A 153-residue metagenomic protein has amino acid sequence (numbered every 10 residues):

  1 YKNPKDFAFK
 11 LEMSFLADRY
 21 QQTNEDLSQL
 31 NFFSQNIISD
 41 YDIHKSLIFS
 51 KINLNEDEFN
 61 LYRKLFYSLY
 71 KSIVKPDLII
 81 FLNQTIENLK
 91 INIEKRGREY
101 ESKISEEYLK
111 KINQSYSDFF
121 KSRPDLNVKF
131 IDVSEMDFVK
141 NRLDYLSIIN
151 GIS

Functional and structural regions predicted by a protein language model:
Y1-Y67: ATP-dependent small-molecule kinase phosphotransfer cores that center on conserved nucleotide phosphate-binding segments
Q22, S72, F119: Short alpha-helical functional segments enriched in proximate histidine and acidic residues
N31, Y70, F120-K121: N-terminal cationic-hydrophobic initiation segments that often serve targeting/anchoring roles
F32-F33, V74-K75, P124-D125: Short loop/turn elements that form and flank the Walker-type P-loop nucleotide-binding site in RecA-like NTPase cores
S39, L78-I80, K129-I131: Hydrophobic/aromatic beta-strand patches that form the interior of the parallel beta-sheet core in alpha/beta enzyme
D42, T85, S134: Anionic group-transfer/hydrolysis microenvironments
S46-S115: A glycine- and Lys/Arg-enriched "phosphate-lid" helix/loop adjacent to the NTP-binding pocket of small-molecule kinases
I91-K103, E107-S153: NTP-dependent small-molecule kinase module
